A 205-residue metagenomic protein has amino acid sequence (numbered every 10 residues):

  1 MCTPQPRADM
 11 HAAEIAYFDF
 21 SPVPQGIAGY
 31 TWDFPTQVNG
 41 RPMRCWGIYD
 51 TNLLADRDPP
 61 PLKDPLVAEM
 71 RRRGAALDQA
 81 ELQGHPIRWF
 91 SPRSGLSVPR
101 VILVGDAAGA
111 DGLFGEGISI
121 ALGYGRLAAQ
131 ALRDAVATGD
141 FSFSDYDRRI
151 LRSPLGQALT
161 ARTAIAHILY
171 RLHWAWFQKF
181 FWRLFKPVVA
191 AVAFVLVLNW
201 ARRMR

Functional and structural regions predicted by a protein language model:
M1-D19, A75, P86-I87: Central beta-strand plus flanking loop segment that forms part of the substrate or channel wall within the catalytic
M1-P4, P35, I48, R148 (+1 more regions): Hydrophobic side chains in beta-strands
A12, R41-M43, V98-P99: Short coil/turn connectors at secondary-structure junctions
A16, G29-T31, P99: Change "...and in nucleic-acid phosphodiester-cleaving endonucleases..." to "...and in nucleic-acid processing enzymes
F18-Q25, P92: Short Gly/Pro-enriched turn/cap motifs at secondary-structure boundaries
P22-P86, I118, A135: Conserved FAD/dinucleotide-binding core of flavoprotein oxidoreductases
S91-L159: Conserved mid-domain beta->alpha element of the FAD-binding
Q130-R205: C-terminal helical "tail/cap" subdomain of flavin- and related membrane-associated enzymes
